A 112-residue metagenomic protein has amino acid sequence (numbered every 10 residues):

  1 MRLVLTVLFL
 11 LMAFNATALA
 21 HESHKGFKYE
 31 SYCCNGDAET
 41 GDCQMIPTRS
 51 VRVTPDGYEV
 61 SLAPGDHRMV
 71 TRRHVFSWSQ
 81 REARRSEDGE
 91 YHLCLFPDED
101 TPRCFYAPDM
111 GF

Functional and structural regions predicted by a protein language model:
L3, L19, S86-F112: C-terminal partner/receptor-binding element of secreted or periplasmic proteins
L5-N15: Bacterial N-terminal signal peptides
F14, F27-K28, D37, D88 (+1 more regions): Processing junctions and N-termini across compartments
F14-H24, F76-R84: Short, intrinsically disordered, charge-biased short linear motifs at domain edges
A18-R68: N-terminal secretory signal peptides
T40, G65-F76, D100-C104, F112: Short, surface-exposed beta-strand/loop "edge" segments at domain boundaries and coil↔beta transitions
M45-P47, V51-R52, S79-R84, E90: Extracellular adhesion/carbohydrate-binding repeat motifs centered on closely spaced tryptophans
Y58-S86: Short Fe-S-cluster ligation motifs
